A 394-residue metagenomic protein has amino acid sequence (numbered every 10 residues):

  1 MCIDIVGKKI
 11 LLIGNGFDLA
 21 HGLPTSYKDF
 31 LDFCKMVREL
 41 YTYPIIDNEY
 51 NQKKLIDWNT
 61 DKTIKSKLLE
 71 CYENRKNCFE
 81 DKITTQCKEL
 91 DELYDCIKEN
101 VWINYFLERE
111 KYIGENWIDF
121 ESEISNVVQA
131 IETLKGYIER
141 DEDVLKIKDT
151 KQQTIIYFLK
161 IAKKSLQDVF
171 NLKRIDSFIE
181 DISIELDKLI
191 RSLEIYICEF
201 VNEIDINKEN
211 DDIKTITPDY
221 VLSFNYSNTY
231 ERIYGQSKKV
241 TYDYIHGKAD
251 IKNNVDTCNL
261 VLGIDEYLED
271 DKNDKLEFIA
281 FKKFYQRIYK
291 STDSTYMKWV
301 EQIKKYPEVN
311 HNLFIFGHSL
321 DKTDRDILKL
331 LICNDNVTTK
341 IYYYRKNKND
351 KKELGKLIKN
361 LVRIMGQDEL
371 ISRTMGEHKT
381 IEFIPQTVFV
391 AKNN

Functional and structural regions predicted by a protein language model:
M1-H21, Y27-F30, V37, N48 (+2 more regions): SIR2/sirtuin-family catalytic core signature
I13, D29-D32, D243, G247-K248: Conserved beta-strand -> loop -> alpha-helix junction used to position metal-binding or nucleic-acid-contacting
H21-G22, E231: Short N-terminal helix/helix-N-cap motif within the alpha/beta-hydrolase-1
C34, E110, I233-Y234, L331 (+1 more regions): Generic structural signal for hydrophobic core residues of well-folded globular domains
E39-T42: Extreme N-terminus nucleophile/cap motif
I46-S291: Extended, H/D-rich, highly charged conserved domains that either
D271-F281, W299-I303, K329-L331: A glycine-rich, aromatic-flanked flexible loop/lid motif
I288-W299, S319-K322: A general structural motif
